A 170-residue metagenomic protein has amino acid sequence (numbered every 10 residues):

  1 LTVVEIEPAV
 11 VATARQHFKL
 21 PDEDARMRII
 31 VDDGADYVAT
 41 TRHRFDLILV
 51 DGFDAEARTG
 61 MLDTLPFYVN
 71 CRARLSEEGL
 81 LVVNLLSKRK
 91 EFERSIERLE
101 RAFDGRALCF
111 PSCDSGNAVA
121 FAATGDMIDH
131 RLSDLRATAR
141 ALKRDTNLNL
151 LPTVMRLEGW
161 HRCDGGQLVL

Functional and structural regions predicted by a protein language model:
L1-E77: The AdoMet/dcAdoMet-binding core of the Class I SAM-like
A12, T59, F92, H130-S133: Generic domain-boundary/flexible-linker signal
L20-D22, K88, S112, R144: Generic structural "secondary-structure junction" signal
D24-R26, E78, D104-R106, N147-V154: A generic structural signal for alpha->beta connector loops
R58, L86-R89, F103, C163-V169: Alpha-helical subdomain
L65-D129: C-terminal substrate-binding/active-site "lid" region of AdoMet-derived donor-dependent transferases
A118-L170: SAM/dcSAM-binding transferase cores
